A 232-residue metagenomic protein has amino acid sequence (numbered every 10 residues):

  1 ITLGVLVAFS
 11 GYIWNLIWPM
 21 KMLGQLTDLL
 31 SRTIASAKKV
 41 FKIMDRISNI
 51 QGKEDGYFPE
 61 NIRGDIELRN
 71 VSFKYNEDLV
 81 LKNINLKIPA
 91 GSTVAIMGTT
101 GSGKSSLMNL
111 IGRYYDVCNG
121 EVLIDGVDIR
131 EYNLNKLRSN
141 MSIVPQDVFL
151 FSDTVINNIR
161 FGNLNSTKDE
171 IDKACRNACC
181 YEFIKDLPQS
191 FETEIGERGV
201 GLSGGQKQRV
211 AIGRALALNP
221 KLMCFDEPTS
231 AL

Functional and structural regions predicted by a protein language model:
I1-G11, L30: A hydrophobic transmembrane-helix motif
A8, K38-K42, D172-R176: Generic alpha-helical structural context detector
F9-S10, M44, M141, I159: A general structural motif at alpha-helix termini
S10, I17, R138: Conserved catalytic core of two-component sensor histidine kinases
N15-I43: Cytosolic ends of transmembrane helices, especially the final helix of ABC transmembrane type-1 domains
M22, L29-R32, N49, S72-N76: An intracellular "coupling" helix at the cytosolic face of ABC transporter transmembrane type-1 domains
K42, N49, R160: Conserved E/DxxT/N motif and adjacent residues on the DHp alpha2 helix of HisKA-family sensor histidine kinases
G52, P59-L232: ABC-type nucleotide-binding domain
